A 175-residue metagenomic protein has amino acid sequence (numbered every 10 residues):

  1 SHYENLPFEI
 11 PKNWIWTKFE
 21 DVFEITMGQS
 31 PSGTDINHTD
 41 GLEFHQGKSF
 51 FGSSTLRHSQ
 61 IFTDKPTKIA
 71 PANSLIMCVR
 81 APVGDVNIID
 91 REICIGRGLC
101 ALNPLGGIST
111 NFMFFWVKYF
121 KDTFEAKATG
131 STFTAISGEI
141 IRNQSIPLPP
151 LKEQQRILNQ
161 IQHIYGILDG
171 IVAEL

Functional and structural regions predicted by a protein language model:
H2-N5, E20-D35, G41-A72, D90 (+1 more regions): Sequence-specific dsDNA recognition surfaces
H2-Q29, P147, L151-N159, I164-L175: Non-catalytic DNA-recognition/assembly elements of restriction-modification systems
K12, E43, T134: Residues that recognize and position ribonucleotide moieties
K18-I25, F51, A72, D85-L148: Basic, amphipathic alpha-helical recognition segments used for DNA target recognition
Q60-I61, K65, I146-P147, K152: Short, contiguous acidic/charged loop-to-helix segments that flank catalytic cores in large enzymes
M77-C78: A generic structural signal for residues embedded in beta-strands
